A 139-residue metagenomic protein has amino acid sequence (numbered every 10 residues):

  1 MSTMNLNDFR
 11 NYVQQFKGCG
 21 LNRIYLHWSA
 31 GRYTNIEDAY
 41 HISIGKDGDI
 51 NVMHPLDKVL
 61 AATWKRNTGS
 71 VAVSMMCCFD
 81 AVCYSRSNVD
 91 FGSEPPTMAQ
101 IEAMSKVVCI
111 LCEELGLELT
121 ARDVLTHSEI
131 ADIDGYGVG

Functional and structural regions predicted by a protein language model:
M1-G18, C78-G139: Basic/polar, cationic surfaces and motifs that engage anionic cell-wall and phosphate/carboxylate ligands
M1-N67: N-terminal catalytic cores of peptidoglycan-degrading enzymes
R23, S70-A72, D123-L125: Structural preference for beta-strand elements that scaffold enzyme active sites
S43-G45, D49-M98: Peptidoglycan-targeting cell-wall enzymes and recognition modules
